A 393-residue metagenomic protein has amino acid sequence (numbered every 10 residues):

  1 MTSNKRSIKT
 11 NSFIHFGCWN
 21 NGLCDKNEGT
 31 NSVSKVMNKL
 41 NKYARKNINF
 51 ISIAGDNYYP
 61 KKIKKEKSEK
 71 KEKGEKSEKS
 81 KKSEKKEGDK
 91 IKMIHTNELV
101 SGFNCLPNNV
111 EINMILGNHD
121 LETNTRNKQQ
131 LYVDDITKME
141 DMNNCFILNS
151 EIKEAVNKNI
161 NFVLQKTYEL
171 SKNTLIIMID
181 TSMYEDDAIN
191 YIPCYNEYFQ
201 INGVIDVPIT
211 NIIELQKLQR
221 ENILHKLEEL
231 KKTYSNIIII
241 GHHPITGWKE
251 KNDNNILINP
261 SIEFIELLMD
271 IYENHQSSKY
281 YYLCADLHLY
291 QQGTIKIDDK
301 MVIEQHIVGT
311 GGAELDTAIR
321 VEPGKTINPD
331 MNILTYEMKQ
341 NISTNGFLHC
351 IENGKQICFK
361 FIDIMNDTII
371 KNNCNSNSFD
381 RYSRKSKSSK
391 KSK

Functional and structural regions predicted by a protein language model:
M1-E66, E84-M93, W248: N-terminal active-site segment of His-dependent metallophosphoesterases
M1-S7, K65-G88, E214, G354-C358 (+2 more regions): Compositionally biased low-complexity segments enriched in polar/charged residues
H15, I53, E169-L170, E352-Q356 (+1 more regions): Generic beta-strand structural signal
C18, G55-D56, G117-N118, I179 (+2 more regions): Active-site glycine-centered loops adjacent to acidic/histidine catalytic or metal-binding residues that shape
N49-I51, S235-I237, Y280: Conserved acidic residues
A54, L230-E250: Short acidic, glycine-rich surface-loop motifs adjacent to enzyme active sites
I63, K86-E228, I258-N259, E263-Y281 (+2 more regions): Extended active-site neighborhood of metal-dependent phosphoesterases/phosphodiesterases
